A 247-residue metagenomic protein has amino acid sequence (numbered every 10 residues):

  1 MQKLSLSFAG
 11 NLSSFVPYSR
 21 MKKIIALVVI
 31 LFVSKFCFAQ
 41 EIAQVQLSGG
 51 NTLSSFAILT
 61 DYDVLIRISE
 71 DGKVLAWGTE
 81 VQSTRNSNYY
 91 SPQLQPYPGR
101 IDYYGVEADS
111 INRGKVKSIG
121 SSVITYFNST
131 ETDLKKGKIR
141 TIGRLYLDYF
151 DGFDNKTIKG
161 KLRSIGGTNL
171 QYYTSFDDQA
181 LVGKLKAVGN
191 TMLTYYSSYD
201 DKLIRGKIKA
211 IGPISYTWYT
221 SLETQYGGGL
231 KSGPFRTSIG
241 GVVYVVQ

Functional and structural regions predicted by a protein language model:
M1-A43: Bacterial Sec-dependent N-terminal signal peptides
Q44-Q247: Repetitive, compositionally biased segments used for assembly/scaffolding
